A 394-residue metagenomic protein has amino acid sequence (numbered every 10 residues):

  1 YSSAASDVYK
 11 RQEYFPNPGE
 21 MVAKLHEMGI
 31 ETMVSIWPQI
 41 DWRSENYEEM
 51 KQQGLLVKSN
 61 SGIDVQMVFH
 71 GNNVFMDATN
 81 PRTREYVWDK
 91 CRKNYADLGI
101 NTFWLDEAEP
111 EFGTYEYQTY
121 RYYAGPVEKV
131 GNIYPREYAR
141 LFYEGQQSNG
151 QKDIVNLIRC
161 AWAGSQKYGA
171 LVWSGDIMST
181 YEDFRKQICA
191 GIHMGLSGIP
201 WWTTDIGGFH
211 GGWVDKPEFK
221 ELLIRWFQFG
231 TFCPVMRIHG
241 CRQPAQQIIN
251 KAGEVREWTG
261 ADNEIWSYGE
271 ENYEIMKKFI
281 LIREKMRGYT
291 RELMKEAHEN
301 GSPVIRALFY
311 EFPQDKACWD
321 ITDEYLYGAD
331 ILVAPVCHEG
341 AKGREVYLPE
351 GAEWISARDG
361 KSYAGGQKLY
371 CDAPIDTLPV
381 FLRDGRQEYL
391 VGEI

Functional and structural regions predicted by a protein language model:
Y1-A5, Y9: Single conserved hydrophobic/aromatic residue that forms the stacking wall/gate of nucleotide- or nucleobase-binding
S6-D7, V68-D77, E85-W88, Q118-K129 (+3 more regions): Glycine- and acidic
Y14-K24, I30, E49-H70, Y123-A139 (+2 more regions): Acidic, His- and aromatic-enriched active-site or binding-groove loops in soluble protein domains that engage sugars
T32-S35, F103-L105, N156-I158, P200-T204: Hydrophobic faces of well-ordered beta-strands that scaffold small-molecule active sites in alpha/beta enzyme cores
I36-W42, E109-E111, C160-W162, G207-G208 (+1 more regions): Active-site-proximal loop/turn and secondary-structure-junction residues that shape catalytic pockets, frequently
P38-L98: Active-site-adjacent "subsite" loops/lids of carbohydrate-active enzymes
A78-N156: Active-site neighborhood of glycoside hydrolase catalytic domains
Y143-I154, A161-W173, M194-T204, F209-I394: Catalytic core of carbohydrate-active enzymes
